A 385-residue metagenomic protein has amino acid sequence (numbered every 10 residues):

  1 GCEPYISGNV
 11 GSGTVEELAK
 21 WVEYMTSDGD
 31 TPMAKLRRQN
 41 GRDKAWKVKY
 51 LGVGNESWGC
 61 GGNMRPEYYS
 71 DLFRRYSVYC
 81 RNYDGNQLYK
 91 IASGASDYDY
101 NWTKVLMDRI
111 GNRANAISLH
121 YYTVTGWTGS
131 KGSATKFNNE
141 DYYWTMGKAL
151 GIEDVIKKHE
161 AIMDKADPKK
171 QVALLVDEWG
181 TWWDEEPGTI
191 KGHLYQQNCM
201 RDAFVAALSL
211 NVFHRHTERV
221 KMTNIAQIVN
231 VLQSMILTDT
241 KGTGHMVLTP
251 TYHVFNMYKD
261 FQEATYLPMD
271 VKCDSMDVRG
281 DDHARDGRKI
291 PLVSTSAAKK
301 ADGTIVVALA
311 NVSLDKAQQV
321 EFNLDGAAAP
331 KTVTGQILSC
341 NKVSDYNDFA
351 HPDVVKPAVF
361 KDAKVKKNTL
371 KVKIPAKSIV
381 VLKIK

Functional and structural regions predicted by a protein language model:
G1-P4, W46-K49, G85-Y89, N112-N115 (+3 more regions): Loop/turn elements at helix/coil->beta-strand transitions in domains of secreted/extracellular proteins
Y5-N9, G52-G54, I91-G94, S118-H120 (+3 more regions): A cross-family glycoside hydrolase active-site/sugar-binding cleft signature
I6-G29, Y98, N112: Carboxylate/His-rich catalytic cores and anion/metal-binding grooves
W21, L51, Y76, I117 (+7 more regions): Conserved, mostly hydrophobic/aromatic
T31-R65, Y121-T123, K170-G180: Active-site groove signature of glycoside hydrolases
P66-L210, C273-D286: Noncatalytic carbohydrate-binding groove/subsite architecture in carbohydrate-active enzymes
Q171-S294, A301: Aromatic/acidic polysaccharide-binding cleft in carbohydrate-active enzymes
C273-I290, D302, A310-K385: C-terminal beta-sandwich/jelly-roll accessory domains of carbohydrate-active enzymes
